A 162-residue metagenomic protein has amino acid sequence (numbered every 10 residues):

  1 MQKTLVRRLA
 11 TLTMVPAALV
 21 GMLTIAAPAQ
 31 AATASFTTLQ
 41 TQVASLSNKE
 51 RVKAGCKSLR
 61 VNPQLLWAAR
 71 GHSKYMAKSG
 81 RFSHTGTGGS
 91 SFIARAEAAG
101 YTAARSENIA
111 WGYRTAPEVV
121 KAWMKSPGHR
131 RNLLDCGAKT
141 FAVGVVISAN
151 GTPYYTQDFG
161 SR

Functional and structural regions predicted by a protein language model:
M1-S83, R131, C136-R162: N-terminal targeting leaders of exported, membrane, and organelle-targeted proteins
A29-Q30, S47-N48, Y75, G88 (+3 more regions): Generic signal for short, ordered secondary-structure residues within or immediately flanking folded domains
S91-R162: A well-ordered secondary-structure block
